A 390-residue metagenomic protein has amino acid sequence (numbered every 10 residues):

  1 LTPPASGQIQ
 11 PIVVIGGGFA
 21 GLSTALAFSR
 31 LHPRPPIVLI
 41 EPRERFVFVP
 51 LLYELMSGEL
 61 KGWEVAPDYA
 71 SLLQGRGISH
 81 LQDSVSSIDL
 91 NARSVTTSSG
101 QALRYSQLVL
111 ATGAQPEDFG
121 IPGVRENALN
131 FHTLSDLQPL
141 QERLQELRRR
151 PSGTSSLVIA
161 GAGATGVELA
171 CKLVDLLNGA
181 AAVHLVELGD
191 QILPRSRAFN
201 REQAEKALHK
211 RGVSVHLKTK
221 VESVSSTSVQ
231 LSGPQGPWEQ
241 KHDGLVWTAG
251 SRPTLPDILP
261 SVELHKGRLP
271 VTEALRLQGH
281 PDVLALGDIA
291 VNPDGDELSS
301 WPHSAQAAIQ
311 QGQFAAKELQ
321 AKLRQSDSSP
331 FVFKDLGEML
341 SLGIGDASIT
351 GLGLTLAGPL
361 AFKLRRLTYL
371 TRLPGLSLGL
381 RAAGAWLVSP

Functional and structural regions predicted by a protein language model:
L1-P11, G77-S156, Q235, V246: FAD-binding core/adjacent interface of flavoenzyme oxidoreductases
T2-S79, V158-I159, V167-A198: Beta1-alpha1 glycine-rich phosphate/pyrophosphate-binding loop at the start of Rossmann-like nucleotide-binding domains
A20, G113-P116, S251-P253: Short glycine-rich anion-binding loops that position phosphate/pyrophosphate groups of nucleotides and phosphorylated
R76, H80-S87, D175-E273, G279 (+1 more regions): A Rossmann-like FAD-binding core segment of flavoenzymes
E126-G153, E239-Q310: FAD-site-proximal beta/loop scaffold in flavoenzymes
S155-Q203, S214-H216, P302-E318, S326-P330 (+1 more regions): Rossmann-like dinucleotide-binding core of oxidoreductases
Q311-P390: C-terminal, flexible cofactor-proximal segment of oxidoreductases
